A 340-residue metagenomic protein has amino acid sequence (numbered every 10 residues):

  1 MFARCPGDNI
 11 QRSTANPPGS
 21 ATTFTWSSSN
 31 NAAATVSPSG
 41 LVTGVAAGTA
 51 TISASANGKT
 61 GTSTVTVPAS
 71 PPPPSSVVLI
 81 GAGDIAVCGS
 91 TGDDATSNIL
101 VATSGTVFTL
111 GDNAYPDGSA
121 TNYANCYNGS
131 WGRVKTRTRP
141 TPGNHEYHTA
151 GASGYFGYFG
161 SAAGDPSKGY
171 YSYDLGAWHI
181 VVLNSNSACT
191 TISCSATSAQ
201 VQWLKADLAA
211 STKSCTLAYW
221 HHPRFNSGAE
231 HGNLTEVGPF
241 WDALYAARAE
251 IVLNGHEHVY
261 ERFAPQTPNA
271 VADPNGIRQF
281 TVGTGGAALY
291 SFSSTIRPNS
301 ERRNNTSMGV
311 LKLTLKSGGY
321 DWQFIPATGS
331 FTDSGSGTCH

Functional and structural regions predicted by a protein language model:
M1-P71: Extracytoplasmic soluble-region selector
T64-V77, T338-H340: Low-complexity, Pro/Thr/Ser/Gly/Ala-rich linker/spacer regions in secreted, extracellular modular proteins
P71-N125, A206, N226-S227: N-terminal active-site segment of His-dependent metallophosphoesterases
P74-A86, Q200-T235, S336: Mobile, glycine- and charge-enriched loop segments and immediately flanking short secondary-structure elements within
L79-G81, V107-T109, P140-T141, A218 (+1 more regions): Residue-level marker for buried hydrophobic side chains located in beta-strands that build the well-ordered beta-sheet
D84, G111-D112, G143-N144, L183 (+2 more regions): Active-site glycine-centered loops adjacent to acidic/histidine catalytic or metal-binding residues that shape
A120-C215, E230-I251, V259-N304, G309-K312: Extended active-site neighborhood of metal-dependent phosphoesterases/phosphodiesterases
F292, I296-H340: A short C-terminal boundary segment appended to hydrolase-like catalytic domains
